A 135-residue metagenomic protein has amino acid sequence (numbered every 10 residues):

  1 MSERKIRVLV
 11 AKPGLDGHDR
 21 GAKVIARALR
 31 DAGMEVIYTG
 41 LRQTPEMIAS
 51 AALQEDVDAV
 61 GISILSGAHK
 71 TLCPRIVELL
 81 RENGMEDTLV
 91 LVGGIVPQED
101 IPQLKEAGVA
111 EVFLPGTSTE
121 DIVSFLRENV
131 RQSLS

Functional and structural regions predicted by a protein language model:
M1-K5, M85: Short, flexible coil/linker segments at domain boundaries that flank nucleotide/cofactor-interacting
A11-L15: N-terminal pre-triad scaffold of radical SAM enzymes
A22-R127, Q132: Cofactor-cradling patches in redox/metallo enzymes
